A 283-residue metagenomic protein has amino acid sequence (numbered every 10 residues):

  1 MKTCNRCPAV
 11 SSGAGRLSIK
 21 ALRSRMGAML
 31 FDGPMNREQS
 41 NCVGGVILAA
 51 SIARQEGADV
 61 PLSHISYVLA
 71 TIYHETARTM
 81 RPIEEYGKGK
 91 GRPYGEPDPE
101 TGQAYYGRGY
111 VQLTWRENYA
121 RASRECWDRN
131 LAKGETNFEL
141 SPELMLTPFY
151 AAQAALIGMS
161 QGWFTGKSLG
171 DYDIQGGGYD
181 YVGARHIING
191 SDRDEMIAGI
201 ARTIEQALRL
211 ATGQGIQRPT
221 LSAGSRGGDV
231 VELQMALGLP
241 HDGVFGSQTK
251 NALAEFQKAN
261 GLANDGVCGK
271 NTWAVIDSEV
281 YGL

Functional and structural regions predicted by a protein language model:
V10-G45, H64-M159: Peptidoglycan-targeting cell-wall enzymes and recognition modules
S18, L22, E38, C42-A49 (+14 more regions): Stable alpha-helical elements in mature extracytoplasmic
R25, M29-D32, L144, A211-V244 (+1 more regions): Acidic, Ser/Thr/Pro/Gly-enriched interdomain connector segments
E56, H74-E85, F164-G166, S191-A198 (+2 more regions): Secretory-pathway/luminal and periplasmic proteins that interact with or process carbohydrate-rich
A58, D173, T220-S278: Short acidic, glycine/serine/threonine-rich helix-capping segments at coil-helix boundaries
I72-E75, G170-R193, S247-N260: Acidic helix/loop microenvironments that form the catalytic cleft of cell-wall polysaccharide enzymes
A120-E135, M159-Q175, Y179-D180, E195 (+1 more regions): Substrate-binding/catalytic groove segments of enzymes that remodel or degrade extracellular structural polymers
N189-S191, E195-R218, Y281-L283: Low-complexity, Gly/Ser/Thr/Pro-rich intrinsically disordered linker/tail segments
